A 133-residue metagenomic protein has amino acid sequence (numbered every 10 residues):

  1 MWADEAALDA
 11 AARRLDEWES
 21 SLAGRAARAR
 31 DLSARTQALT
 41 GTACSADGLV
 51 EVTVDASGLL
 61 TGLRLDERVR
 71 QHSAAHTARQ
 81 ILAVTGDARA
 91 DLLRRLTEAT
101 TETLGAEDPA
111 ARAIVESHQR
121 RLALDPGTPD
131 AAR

Functional and structural regions predicted by a protein language model:
M1-C44, R68-R133: Acidic, negatively charged sequence signal that fires either on conserved catalytic/metal-binding carboxylates
L39-T61: Short edge beta-strands and adjacent turn/loop segments
V54, L59-A74: A short interface-forming secondary-structure element
